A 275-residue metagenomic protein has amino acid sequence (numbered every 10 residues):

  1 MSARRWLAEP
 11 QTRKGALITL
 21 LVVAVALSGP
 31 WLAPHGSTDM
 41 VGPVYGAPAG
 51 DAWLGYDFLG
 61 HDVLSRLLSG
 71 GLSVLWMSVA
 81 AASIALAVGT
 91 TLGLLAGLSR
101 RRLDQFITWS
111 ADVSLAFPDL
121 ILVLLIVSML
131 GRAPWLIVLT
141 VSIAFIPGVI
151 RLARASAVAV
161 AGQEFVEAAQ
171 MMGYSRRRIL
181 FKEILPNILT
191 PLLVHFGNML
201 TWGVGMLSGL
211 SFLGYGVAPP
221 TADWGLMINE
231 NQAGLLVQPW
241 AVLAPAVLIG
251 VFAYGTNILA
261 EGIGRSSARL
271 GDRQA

Functional and structural regions predicted by a protein language model:
M1-T38, S110: N-terminal signal-anchor/first transmembrane alpha helix
G29-L32, M77-D112, L124: Transmembrane-helix boundary motif in ABC transporter permease subunits
W53, D57, G97-L103, I107-V160: Generic hydrophobic transmembrane alpha-helix motif, especially the helices
L72-V88, R177-G209, T256: Transmembrane alpha-helices
I121-L124, A133, I137-V138, S142 (+1 more regions): Non-cytoplasmic
I126-M129, S156-A157, M206-L248, A275: Glycine-rich helix-loop "coupling/hinge" segments at transmembrane-helix boundaries in multipass transporters
I143-A144, T190-N198, P239-A275: C-terminal transmembrane helix and the adjacent membrane-cytosol boundary/short C-terminal tail of inner/organellar
